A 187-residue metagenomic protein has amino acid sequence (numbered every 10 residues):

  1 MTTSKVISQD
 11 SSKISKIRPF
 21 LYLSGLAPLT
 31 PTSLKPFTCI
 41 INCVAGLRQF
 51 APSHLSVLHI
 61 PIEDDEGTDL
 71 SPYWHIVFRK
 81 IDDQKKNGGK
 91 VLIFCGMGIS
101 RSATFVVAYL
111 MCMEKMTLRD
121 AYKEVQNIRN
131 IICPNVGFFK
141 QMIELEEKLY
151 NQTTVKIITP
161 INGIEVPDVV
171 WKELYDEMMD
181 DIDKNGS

Functional and structural regions predicted by a protein language model:
T2-T3, R79-K90, V106-S187: PTP/DSP superfamily signal
S8-F50, H54: Glycine-rich, flexible N-terminal cofactor/catalytic loop recognition
K16, Y22-L23, C39-N42, S56-P61 (+4 more regions): Beta-strand cores of modular interaction/reader domains in eukaryotic scaffold and signaling proteins, especially PDZ
G25-A27, V44-Q49, P61-E66, C95-M97 (+4 more regions): Residues that form ligand- and interface-recognition hot spots within folded domains
K35, P52-L55, P72, F105-V107 (+1 more regions): Short coil/turn segments at secondary-structure boundaries
L58-V91: Helix-loop module immediately N-terminal to the HCX5R catalytic loop in PTP-like cysteine phosphatase domains
I99-T104: Glycine-rich nucleophile elbow surrounding the catalytic serine of serine-hydrolase chemistry
